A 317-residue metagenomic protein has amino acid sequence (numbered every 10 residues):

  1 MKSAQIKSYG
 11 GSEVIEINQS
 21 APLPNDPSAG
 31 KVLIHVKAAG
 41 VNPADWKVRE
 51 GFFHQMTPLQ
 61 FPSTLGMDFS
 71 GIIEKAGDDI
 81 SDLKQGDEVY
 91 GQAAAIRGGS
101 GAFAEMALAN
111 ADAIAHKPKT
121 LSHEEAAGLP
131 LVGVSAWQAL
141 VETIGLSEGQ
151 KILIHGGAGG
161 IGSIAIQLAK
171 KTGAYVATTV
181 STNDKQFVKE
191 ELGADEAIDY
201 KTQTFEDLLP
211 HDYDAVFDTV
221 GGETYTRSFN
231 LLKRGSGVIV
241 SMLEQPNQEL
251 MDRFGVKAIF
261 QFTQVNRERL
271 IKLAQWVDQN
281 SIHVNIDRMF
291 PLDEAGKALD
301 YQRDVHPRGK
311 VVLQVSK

Functional and structural regions predicted by a protein language model:
M1-S28, H35-A39, W46-S70, K75-A76 (+1 more regions): Terminal helix/beta-alpha structural elements that buttress the NAD(P)+-binding lobe
